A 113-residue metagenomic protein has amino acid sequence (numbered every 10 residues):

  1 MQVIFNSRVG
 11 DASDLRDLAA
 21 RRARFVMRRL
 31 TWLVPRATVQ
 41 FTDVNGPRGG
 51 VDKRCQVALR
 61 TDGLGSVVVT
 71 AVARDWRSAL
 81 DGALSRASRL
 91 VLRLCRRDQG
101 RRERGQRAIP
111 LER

Functional and structural regions predicted by a protein language model:
M1-R113: N-terminal, polar/charged subdomain of small-to-medium soluble alpha/beta proteins
